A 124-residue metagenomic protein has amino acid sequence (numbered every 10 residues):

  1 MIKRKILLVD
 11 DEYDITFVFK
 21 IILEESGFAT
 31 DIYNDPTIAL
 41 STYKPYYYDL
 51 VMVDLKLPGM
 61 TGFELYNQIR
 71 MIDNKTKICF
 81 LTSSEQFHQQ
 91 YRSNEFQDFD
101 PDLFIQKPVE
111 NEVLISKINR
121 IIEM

Functional and structural regions predicted by a protein language model:
Y13-D31, F99: Two-component/phosphorelay signaling modules centered on CheY-like receiver
I32-L50: Acidic, metal-coordinating helix/loop segments flanking the phosphotransfer/catalytic sites of two-component signaling
N34-D35, T61-E64: Acidic catalytic/metal-coordinating carboxylates
D54: Active-site residues of response regulator receiver
L57: Receiver (REC) domain active-site loop signature in two-component systems and cognate sites in sensor histidine kinases
F63-N74: Short amphipathic alpha-helix used as the core "switch/output" element in two-component signaling
E64, E85-L103, E112, S116: Alpha4 helix (beta4-alpha4-beta5 surface) of REC/receiver domains from two-component response regulators
L81-S83: Hydrophobic/aromatic residues positioned on beta-strands within the core alpha/beta folds
